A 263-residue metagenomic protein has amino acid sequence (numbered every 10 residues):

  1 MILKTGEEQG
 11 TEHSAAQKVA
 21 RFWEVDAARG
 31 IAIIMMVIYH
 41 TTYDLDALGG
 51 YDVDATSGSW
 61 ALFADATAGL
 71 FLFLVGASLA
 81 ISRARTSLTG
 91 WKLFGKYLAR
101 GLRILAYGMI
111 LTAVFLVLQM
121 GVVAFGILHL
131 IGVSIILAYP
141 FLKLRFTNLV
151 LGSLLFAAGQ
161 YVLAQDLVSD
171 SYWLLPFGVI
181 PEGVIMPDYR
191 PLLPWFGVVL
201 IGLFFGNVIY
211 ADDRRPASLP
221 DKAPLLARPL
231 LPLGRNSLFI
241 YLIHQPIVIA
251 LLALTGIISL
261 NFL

Functional and structural regions predicted by a protein language model:
M1-L263: Alpha-helical transmembrane segments and their immediate juxtamembrane cytosolic regions
